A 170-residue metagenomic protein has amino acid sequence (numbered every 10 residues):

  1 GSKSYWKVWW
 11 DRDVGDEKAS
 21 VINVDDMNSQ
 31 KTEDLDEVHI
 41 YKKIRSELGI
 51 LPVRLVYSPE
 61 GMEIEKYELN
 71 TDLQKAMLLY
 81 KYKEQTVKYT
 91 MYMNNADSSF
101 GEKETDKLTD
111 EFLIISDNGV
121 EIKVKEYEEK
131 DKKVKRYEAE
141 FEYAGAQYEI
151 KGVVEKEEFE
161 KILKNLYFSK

Functional and structural regions predicted by a protein language model:
G1, I122, L163-N165: Generic hydrophobic/packing signal
G1-D13: Membrane-interface helical sensory segment of bacterial ECF anti-sigma factor regulators
K7, K43-S46, K161-K164: Charged/polar, solvent-exposed surface patches and flexible loops
E17-E142: Short, solvent-exposed recognition patches
A144-K170: Surface-exposed amphipathic alpha-helical segments
